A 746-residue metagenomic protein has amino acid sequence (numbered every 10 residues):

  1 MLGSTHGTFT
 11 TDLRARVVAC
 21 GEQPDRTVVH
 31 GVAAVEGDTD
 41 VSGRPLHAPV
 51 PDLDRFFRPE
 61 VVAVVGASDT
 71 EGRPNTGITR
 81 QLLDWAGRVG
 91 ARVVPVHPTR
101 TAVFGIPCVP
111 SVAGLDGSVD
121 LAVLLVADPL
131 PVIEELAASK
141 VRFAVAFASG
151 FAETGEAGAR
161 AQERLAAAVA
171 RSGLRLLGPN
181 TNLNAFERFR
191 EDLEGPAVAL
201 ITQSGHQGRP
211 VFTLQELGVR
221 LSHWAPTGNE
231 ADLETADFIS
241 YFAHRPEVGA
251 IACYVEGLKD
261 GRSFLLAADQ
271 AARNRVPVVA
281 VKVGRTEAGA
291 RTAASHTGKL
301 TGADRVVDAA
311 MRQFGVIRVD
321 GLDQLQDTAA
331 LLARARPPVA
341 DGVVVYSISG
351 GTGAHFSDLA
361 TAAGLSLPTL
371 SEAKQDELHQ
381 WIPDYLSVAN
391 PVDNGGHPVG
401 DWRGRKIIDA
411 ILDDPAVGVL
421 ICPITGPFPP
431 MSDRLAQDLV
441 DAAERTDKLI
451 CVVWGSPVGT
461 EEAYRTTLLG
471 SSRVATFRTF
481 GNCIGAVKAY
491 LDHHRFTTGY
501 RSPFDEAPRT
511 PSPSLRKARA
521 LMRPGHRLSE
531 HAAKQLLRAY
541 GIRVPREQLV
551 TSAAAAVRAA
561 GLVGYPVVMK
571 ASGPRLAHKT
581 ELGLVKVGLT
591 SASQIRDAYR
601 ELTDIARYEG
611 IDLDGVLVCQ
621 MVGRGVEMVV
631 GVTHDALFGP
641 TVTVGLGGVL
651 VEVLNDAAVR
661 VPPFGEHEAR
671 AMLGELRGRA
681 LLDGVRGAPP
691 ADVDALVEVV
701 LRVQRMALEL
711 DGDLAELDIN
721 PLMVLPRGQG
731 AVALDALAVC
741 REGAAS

Functional and structural regions predicted by a protein language model:
V17-C20, T27-S746: Catalytic-core regions of core metabolic enzymes, especially those transforming organic acids/acyl-group intermediates
